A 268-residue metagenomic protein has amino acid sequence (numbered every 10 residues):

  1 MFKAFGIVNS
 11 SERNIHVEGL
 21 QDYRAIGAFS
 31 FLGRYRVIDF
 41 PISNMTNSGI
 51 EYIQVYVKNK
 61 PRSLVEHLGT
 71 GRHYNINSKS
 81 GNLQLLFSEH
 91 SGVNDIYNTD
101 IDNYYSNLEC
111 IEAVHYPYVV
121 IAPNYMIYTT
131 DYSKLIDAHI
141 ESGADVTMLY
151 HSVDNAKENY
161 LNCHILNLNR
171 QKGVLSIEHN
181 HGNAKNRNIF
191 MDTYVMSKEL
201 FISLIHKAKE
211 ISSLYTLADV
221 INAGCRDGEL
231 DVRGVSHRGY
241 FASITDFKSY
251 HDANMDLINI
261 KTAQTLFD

Functional and structural regions predicted by a protein language model:
M1-L32, S43, S48-I50: N-terminal nucleotide-binding beta1-loop-alpha1 segment
M1-S10, E18-L20, E199, A208-D268: Left-handed beta-helix
N59, M196, T245: A conserved hydrophobic position in a structured secondary element of the catalytic/binding core that shapes
E66, H73-H115: Short phosphate-binding loop-to-helix
V119: Short aromatic/hydrophobic "clamp" motif used to bind/position activated sugar donors
A122-P123: Active-site acidic Asp-centered loop
Y128-S203: Conserved core of the sugar-phosphate nucleotidyltransferase
